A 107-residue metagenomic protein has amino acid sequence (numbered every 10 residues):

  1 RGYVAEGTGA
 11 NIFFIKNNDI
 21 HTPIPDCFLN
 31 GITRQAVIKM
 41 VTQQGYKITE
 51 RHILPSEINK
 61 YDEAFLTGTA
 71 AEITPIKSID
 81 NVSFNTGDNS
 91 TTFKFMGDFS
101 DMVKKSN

Functional and structural regions predicted by a protein language model:
V4-N107: Conserved catalytic-core subdomain
